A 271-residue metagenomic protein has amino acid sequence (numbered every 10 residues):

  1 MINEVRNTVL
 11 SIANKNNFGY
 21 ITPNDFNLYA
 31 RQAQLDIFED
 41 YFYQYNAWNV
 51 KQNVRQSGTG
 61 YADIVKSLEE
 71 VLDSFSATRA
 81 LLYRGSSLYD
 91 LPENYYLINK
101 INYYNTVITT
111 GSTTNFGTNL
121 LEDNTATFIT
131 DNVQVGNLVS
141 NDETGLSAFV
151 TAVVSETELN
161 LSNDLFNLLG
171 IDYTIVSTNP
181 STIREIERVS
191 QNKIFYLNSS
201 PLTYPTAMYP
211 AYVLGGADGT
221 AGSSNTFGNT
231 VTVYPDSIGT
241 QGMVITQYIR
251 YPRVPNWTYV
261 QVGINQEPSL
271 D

Functional and structural regions predicted by a protein language model:
M1-T109, V135-L138, T157-L168, Y173-D271: Glycine-enriched, solvent-exposed interface loops adjoining structured elements
N115-D172: Extended, beta-strand-rich, solvent-exposed assembly scaffolds of outer structural proteins
